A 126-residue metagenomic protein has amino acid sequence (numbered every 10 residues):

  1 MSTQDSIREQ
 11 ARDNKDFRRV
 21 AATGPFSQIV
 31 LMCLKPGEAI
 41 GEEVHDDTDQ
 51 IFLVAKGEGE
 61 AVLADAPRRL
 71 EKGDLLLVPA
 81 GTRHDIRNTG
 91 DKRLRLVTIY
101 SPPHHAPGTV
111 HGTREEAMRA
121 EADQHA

Functional and structural regions predicted by a protein language model:
M1-Q28, G41, H111-A126: A short, N-terminal "cap"/entry segment at the start of jelly-roll beta-barrel domains of the cupin/DSBH fold
P25-S27, K35-A39, E58-E60, P67 (+1 more regions): Short, charged/polar surface micro-motifs in flexible loops or helix N-caps
S27, P36, D47, A66 (+2 more regions): A generic "binding-loop/recognition-motif" signal
C33-K35, V44-A61, I99: Short, conserved beta-strand element in jelly-roll/cupin
A66-A80: Short acidic-glycine-tyrosine-enriched beta hairpin
A80-A106: Ligand-binding loop in jelly-roll beta-barrel domains
